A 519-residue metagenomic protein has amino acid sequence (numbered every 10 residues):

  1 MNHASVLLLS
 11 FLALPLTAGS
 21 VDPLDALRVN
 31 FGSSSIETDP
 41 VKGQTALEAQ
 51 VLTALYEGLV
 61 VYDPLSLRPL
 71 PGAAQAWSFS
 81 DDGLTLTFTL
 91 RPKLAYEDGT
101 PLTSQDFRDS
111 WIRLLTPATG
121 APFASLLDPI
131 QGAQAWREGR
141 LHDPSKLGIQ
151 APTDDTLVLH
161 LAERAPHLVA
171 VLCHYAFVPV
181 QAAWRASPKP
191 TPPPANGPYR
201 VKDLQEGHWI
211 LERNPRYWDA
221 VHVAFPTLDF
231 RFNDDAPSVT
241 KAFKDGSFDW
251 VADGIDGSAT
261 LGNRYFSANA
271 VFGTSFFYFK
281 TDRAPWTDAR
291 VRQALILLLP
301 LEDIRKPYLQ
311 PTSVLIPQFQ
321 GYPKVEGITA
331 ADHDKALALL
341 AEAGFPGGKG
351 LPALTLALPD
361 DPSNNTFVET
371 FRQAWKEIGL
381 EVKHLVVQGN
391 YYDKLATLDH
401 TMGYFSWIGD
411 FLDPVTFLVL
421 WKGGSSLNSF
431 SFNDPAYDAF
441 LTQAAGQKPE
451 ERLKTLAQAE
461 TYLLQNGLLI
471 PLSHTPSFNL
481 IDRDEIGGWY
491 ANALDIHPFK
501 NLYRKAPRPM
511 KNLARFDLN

Functional and structural regions predicted by a protein language model:
N30-D81, P194-A195: N-terminal lobe/hinge region of extracytoplasmic solute-binding protein
G32, H222, W250-H333, P359-D360 (+2 more regions): Local pocket/hinge segments that shape ligand/substrate recognition
A76-L126, V158, P285: Aromatic- and charge-enriched surface segment that lines or borders ligand/interaction sites
A133, D143-K146, Q150, D155-T156 (+5 more regions): Gly/Pro-rich hinge or "lid" segments in bacterial periplasmic/extracellular proteins
Q150, E381-A396, T416-D484, R515-N519: Extracytoplasmic/peripheral linker and loop segments enriched in polar/acidic and small residues with frequent Thr/Pro
K202-E212, D229-R283, M402, S406: Extracellular/periplasmic solute-recognition and catalytic clefts
E206, A341-G409, S477: Ligand/substrate-recognition segments at binding pockets and active sites
I481-N519: Long beta-strand-rich cores associated with HINT superfamily self-processing modules
